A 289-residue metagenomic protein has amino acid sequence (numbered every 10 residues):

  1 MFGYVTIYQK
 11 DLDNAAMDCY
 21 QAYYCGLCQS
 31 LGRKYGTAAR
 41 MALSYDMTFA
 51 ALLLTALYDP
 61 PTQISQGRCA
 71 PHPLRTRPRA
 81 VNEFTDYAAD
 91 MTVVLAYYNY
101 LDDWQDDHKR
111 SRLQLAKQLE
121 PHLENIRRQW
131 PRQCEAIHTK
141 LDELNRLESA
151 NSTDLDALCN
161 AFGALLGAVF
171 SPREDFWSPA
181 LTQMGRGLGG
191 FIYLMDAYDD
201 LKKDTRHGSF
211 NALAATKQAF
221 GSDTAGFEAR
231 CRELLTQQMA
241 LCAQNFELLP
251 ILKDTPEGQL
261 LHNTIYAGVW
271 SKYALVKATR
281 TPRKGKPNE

Functional and structural regions predicted by a protein language model:
M1-Q183, G190, L194-A240, Q244-G258 (+4 more regions): Acidic catalytic motifs of isoprenoid enzymes
